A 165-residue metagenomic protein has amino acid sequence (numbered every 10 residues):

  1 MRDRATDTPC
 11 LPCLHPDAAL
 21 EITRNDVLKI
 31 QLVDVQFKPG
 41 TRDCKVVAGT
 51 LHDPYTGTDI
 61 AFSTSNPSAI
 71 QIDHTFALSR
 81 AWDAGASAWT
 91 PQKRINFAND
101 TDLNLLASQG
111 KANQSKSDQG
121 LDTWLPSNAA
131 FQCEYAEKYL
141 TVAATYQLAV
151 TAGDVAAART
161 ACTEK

Functional and structural regions predicted by a protein language model:
M1-T58, S63-N66, R80: Cell wall/extracellular polymer interaction/catalysis modules
Y55-K165: Domain-level detector of nuclease and nuclease-like folds in predominantly extracellular/periplasmic contexts
